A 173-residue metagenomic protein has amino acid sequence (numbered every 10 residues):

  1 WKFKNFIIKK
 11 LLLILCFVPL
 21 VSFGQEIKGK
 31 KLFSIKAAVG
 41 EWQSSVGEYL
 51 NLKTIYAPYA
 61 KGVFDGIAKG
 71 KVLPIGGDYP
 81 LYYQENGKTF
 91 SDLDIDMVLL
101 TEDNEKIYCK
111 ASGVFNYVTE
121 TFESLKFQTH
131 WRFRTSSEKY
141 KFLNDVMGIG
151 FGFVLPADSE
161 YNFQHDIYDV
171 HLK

Functional and structural regions predicted by a protein language model:
L11-L20: Sec-dependent N-terminal signal peptides
Q25-K173: Beta-strand-enriched cores of mature, soluble protein domains
